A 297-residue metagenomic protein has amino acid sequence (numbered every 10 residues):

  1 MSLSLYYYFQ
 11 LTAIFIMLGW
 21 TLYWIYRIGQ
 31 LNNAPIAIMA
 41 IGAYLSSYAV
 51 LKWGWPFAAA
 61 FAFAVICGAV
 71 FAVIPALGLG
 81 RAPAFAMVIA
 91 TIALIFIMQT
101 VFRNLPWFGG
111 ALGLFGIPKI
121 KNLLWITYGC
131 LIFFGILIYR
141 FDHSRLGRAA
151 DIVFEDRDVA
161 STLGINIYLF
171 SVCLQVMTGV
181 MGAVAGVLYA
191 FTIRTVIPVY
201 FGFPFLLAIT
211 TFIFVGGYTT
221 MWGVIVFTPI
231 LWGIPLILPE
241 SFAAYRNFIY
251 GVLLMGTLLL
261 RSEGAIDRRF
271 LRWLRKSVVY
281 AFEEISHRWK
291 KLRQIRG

Functional and structural regions predicted by a protein language model:
S2-K52, G78-A82, G217-M221: Single transmembrane alpha-helix segments in multi-pass membrane proteins
L3-I14, G116-I136, T195-V196, N247-Y250: Loop-to-helix entry region at the N-terminal start of transmembrane alpha-helices in multi-pass membrane transporters
L11, F15, M39-Y44, V65-A69 (+9 more regions): Residue-level recognition of pore/gate-forming positions within transmembrane alpha-helices of multi-pass
W53-F96, V226-T228: Alpha-helical transmembrane segments within multi-pass membrane transporters and channels
F85-S144, V278, F282-W289: Transmembrane helix-bundle core of multi-pass membrane transporters and related energy-transducing complexes
N122-I197: Helix-loop-helix "hairpin" substructures at the membrane interface of multi-pass membrane proteins
E155, T162-L169, L238-G297: Cytosolic-side transmembrane-helix boundaries in multi-pass membrane proteins
Q175-M255: Transmembrane alpha-helical segments in multi-pass inner-membrane proteins
